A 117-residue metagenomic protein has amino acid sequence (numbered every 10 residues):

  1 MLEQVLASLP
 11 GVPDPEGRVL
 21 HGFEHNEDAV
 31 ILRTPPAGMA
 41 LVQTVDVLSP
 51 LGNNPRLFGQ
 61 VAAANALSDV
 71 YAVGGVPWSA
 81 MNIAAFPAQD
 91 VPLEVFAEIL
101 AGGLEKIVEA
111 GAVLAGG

Functional and structural regions predicted by a protein language model:
M1-N53, L57, V73, N82-A85 (+2 more regions): Extreme N-terminal cap/leader segments of soluble proteins
F58-G59, Q89: Thiamine diphosphate
D69: Conserved phosphate/anionic-ligand binding catalytic regions in large, soluble enzymes, centered on
A88-A97: Short glycine/threonine-rich loop-to-helix capping motif typified by GTGT followed within a few residues by an Asp-Pro
